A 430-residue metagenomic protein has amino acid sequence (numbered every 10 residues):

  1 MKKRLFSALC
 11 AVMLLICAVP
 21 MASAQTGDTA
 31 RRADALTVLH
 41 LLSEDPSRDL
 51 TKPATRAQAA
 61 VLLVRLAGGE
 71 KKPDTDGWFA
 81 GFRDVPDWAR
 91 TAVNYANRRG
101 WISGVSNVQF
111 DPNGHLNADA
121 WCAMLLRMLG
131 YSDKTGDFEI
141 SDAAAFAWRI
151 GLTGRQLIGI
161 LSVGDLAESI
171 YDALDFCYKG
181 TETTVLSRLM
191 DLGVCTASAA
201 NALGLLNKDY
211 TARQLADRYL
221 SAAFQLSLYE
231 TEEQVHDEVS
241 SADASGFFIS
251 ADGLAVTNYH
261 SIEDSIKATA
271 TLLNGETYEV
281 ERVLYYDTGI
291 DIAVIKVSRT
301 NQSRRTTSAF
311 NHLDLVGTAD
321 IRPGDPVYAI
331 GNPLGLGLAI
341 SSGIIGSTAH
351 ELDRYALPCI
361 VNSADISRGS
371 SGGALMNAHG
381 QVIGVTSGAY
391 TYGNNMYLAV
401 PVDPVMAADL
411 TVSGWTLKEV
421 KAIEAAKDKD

Functional and structural regions predicted by a protein language model:
K2-R32, V38-T91, R98-V163, A173-N207: Feature responds to low-complexity, polar/acidic, surface-exposed segments characteristic of secreted/exported proteins
V64-R65, L126-R127, Y171, H260 (+2 more regions): Short, surface-exposed secondary-structure boundary micro-motifs
D133, N311-L357, S367-S370, S387-Y397: Flexible, gly/ser-rich surface segments that form the specificity/activation loops bordering the active-site cleft
L166, F247, I366-T386: Catalytic nucleophile loop of clan PA
A200-D217, T269, R299-H312, P333 (+1 more regions): C-terminal cap/linker of serine protease catalytic domains
D209-R213, L228-N258, E276-V280, D314 (+3 more regions): A conserved glycine-rich beta-strand in the N-terminal activation segment of trypsin-fold
L226, G246, G253, T257 (+9 more regions): Terminal peptide-recognition signature
T231-E232, S250-G331, G335-L338, A356 (+1 more regions): Conserved active-site neighborhood of the chymotrypsin/trypsin-like protease fold
